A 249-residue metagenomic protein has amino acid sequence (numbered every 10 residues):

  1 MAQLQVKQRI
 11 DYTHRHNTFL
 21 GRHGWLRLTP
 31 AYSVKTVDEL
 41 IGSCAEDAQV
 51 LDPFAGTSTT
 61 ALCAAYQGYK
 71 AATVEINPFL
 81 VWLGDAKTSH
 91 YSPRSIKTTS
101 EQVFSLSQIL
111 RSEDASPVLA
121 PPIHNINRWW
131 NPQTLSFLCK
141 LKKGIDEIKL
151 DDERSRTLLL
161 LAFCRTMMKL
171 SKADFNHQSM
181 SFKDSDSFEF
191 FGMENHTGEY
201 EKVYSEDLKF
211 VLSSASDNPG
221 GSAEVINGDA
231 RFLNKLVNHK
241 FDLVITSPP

Functional and structural regions predicted by a protein language model:
M1-E46: S-adenosyl-L-methionine
I10-H16, S58-T59, L80, S112-V118: Short amphipathic alpha-helical segments, especially helix-boundary/capping motifs
N17-F19, L119-H124, S179-K183: Short linear capping/connector segments at secondary-structure termini
H23, R27, V74, R128 (+1 more regions): Short, charged/polar micro-motifs that form catalytic or ligand-binding hotspots
T29, S33, L80, T134 (+1 more regions): Hydrophobic (often cysteine-bearing) scaffold residues that line and stabilize catalytic clefts of nucleotide/cofactor
S33, E39-I109, H196-K235, L243-P249: Conserved S-adenosyl-L-methionine
N77-I148: Conserved phosphoryl-transfer catalytic core
L135-T246: SAM-dependent nucleic-acid methyltransferase catalytic core
